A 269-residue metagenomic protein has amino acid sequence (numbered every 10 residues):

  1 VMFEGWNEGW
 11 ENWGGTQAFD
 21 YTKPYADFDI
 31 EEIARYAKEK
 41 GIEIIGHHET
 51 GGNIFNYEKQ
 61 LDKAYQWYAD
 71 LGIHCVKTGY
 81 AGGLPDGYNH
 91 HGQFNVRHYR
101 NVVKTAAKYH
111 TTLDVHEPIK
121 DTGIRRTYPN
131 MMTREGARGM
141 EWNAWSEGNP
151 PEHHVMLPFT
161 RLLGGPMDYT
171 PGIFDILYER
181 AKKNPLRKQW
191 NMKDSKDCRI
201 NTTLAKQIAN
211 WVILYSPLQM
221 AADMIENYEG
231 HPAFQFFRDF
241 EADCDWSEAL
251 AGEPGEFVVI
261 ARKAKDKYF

Functional and structural regions predicted by a protein language model:
M2-D194: Aromatic- and carboxylate-enriched substrate-binding clefts and catalytic-loop regions of carbohydrate-active enzymes
T22, A26-E31, C244-V258: Extended hydrophobic/aromatic segments used for targeting, binding, or gating
E39, K108, Y215, A264-K267: Short, well-ordered loop/turn elements at secondary-structure boundaries
K196-Q207: Structural motif
A205-A249: Catalytic cores of secreted or luminal carbohydrate-active enzymes
P254-Y268: Carbohydrate-binding surface patches
